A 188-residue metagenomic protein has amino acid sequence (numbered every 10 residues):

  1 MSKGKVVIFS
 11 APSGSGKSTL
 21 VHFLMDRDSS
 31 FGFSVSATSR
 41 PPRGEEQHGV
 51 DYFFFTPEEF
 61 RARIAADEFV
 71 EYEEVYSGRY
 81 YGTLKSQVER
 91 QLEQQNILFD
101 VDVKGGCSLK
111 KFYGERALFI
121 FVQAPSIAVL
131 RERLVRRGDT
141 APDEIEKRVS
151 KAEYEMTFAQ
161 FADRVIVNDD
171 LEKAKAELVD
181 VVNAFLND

Functional and structural regions predicted by a protein language model:
S2-V7: Pre-Walker A (Motif I) flank of P-loop NTPase domains
S10-P12: P-loop (Walker A) phosphate-binding loop of NTP-binding proteins
S15: ATP-binding Walker
S18: Walker A/P-loop
D26-S34: Post-Walker A helix-loop "phosphate-sensing" segment adjacent to the P-loop in P-loop NTPases
T38-I97, K104-C107: ATP-dependent small-molecule kinase phosphotransfer cores that center on conserved nucleotide phosphate-binding segments
I97-D102, Y113-R136: Conserved phosphate-donor/acceptor-positioning beta-strand/loop module used by diverse small-molecule
V135-T140, Y154-D188: NTP-dependent small-molecule kinase module
